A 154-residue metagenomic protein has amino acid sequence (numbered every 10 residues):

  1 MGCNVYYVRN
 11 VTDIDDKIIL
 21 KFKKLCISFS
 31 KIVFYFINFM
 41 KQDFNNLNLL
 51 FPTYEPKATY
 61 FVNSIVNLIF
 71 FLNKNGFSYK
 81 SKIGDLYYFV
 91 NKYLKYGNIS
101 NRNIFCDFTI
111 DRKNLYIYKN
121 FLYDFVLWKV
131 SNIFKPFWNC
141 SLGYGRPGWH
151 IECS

Functional and structural regions predicted by a protein language model:
M1-S154: NTP-dependent nucleotidyl-transfer catalytic core
